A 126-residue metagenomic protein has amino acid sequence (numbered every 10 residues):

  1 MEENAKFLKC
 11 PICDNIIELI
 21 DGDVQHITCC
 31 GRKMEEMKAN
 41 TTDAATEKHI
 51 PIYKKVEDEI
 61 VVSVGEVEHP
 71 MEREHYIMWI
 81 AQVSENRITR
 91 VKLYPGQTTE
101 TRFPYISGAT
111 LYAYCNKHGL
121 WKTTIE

Functional and structural regions predicted by a protein language model:
M1-I12: Intrinsically disordered, low-complexity linker/tail regions enriched in polar/charged residues
F7, H26, Y112: Residues immediately within or flanking Cys/His clusters that coordinate Zn2+ in small zinc-binding modules
C10-C13, C29, C115: Short cysteine-rich clusters marking metal-coordination/redox-active sites
I17, K33-M34, G119: Cys/His-rich microdomains that often coordinate metals
D23-E35: Cysteine-rich micro-motifs
S63-V64, T99-I106: Exposed aromatic-hydrophobic patches
V64-E72: Short amphipathic, basic-aromatic surface patches that mediate peripheral association with negatively charged
K117-E126: Edge beta-strands of extracellular beta-sandwich domains
